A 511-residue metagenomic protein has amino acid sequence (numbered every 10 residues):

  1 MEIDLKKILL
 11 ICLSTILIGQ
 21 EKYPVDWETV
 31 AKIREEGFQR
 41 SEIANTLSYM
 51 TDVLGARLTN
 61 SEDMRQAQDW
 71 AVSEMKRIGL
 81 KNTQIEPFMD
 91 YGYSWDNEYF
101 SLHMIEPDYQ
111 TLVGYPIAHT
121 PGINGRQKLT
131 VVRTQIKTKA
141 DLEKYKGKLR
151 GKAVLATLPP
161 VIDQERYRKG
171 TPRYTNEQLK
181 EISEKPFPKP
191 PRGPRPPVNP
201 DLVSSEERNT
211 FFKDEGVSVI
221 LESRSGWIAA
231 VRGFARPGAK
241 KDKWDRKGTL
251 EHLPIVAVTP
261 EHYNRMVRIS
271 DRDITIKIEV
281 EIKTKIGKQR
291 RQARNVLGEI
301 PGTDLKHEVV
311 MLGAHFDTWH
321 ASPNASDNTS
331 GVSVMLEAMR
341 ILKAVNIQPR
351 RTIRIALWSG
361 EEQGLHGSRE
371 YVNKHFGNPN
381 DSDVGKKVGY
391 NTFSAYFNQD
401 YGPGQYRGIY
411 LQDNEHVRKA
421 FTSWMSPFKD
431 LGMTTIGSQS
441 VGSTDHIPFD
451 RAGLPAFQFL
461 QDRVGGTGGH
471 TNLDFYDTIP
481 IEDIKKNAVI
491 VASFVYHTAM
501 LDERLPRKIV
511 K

Functional and structural regions predicted by a protein language model:
K7-I16: Sec-dependent N-terminal signal peptides
E21-D26, S48, D52-P188: Noncatalytic luminal/extracellular "stalk/propeptide" segments of secretory-pathway proteins
V25-S61, G233, D317, A395 (+2 more regions): N-terminal capping segment at the start of a domain
D26-T29, Q39-T46, D63, A67-A71 (+15 more regions): Stable alpha-helical elements in mature extracytoplasmic
W27-T29, T111, H119-K144, K240-A325 (+2 more regions): Soluble metallo-hydrolase cores and metallopeptidase-like ectodomains found primarily in the secretory/periplasmic
V30-F38, D52-E62, F100, A118 (+13 more regions): Second-shell loop/turn segments in exported
P107-L112, N124, L129, G147 (+6 more regions): Metal-dependent peptidase/peptidase-like ectodomains
K189-L202, N209, K213-D214, V219 (+3 more regions): Active-site-adjacent substrate-binding region of metalloamidase/peptidase-like peptide-processing proteins
